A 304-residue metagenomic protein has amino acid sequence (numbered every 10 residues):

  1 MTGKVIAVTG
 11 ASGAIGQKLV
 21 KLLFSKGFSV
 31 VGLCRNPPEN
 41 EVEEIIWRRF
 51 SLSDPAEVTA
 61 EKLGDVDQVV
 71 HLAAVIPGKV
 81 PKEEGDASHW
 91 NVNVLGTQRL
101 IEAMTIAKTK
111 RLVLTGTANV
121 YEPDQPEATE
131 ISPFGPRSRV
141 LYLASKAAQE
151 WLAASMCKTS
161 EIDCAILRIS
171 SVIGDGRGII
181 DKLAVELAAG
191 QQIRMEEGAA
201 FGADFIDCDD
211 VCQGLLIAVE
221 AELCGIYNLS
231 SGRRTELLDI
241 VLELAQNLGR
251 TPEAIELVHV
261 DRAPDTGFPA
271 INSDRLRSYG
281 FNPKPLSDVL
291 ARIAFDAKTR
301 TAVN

Functional and structural regions predicted by a protein language model:
V5, L286-N304: Amphipathic terminal alpha-helices
I6-K26: N-terminal Rossmann NAD(P)H-binding glycine-rich loop of SDR-like oxidoreductase domains
L52-V92: NAD(P)H-binding glycine-rich loop region in Rossmannoid oxidoreductase-like domains and their noncatalytic homologs
Q98-L141: Conserved Rossmann-fold NAD(P)-dependent oxidoreductase catalytic core, especially the SDR/UDP-sugar
P126, R139, W151-A203, C208 (+1 more regions): NAD(P)-dependent short-chain dehydrogenase/reductase
A144-A148: Active-site helix of classical SDR
A189, G214, E220-R262: Mid/C-terminal beta-alpha module of Rossmann-like enzyme folds, strongest in SDR-family dehydrogenases/epimerases
E236-L237, V258-R275, P285: Active-site loop of classical SDR/Rossmann-like NAD(P)-dependent oxidoreductases, centered on the catalytic Tyr-X3-Lys
